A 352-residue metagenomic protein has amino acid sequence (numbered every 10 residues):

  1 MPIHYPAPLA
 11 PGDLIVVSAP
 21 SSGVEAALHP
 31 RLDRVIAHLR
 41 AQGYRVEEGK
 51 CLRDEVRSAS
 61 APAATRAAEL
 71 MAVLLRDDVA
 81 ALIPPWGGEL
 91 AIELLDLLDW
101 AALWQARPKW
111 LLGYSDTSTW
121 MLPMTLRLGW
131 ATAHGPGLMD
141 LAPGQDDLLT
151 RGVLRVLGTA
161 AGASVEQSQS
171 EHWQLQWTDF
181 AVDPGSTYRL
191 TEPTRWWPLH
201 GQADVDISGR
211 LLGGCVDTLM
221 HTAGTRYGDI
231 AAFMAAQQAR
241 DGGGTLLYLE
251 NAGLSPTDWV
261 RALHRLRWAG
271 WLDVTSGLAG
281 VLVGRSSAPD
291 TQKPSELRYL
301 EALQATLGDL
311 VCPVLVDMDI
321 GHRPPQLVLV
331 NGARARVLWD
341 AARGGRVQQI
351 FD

Functional and structural regions predicted by a protein language model:
M1-V79: ATP/NTP phosphate-donor binding region
V17, L82, D116, L219 (+2 more regions): Buried hydrophobic positions in well-ordered alpha/beta secondary-structure cores of metabolic enzymes
D77-L98: Long, hydrophobic/aromatic-enriched structural stretches that serve as scaffold segments
D78, L103-W110, L128-W130, L278-A279 (+1 more regions): A short helix->loop->beta-strand "cap" motif at the edges of active sites that frequently abuts
L98-P123, R127, A131-D140: Short, acidic/small-residue loops that bind anionic groups at enzyme active sites
G129-D217: Conserved anion/nucleotide-ligand pocket segment
R210-T257: Oxyanion-binding "anion nests"
T257-D352: C-terminal active-site/capping subdomain that shapes the small-molecule cofactor and substrate pocket of enzyme
